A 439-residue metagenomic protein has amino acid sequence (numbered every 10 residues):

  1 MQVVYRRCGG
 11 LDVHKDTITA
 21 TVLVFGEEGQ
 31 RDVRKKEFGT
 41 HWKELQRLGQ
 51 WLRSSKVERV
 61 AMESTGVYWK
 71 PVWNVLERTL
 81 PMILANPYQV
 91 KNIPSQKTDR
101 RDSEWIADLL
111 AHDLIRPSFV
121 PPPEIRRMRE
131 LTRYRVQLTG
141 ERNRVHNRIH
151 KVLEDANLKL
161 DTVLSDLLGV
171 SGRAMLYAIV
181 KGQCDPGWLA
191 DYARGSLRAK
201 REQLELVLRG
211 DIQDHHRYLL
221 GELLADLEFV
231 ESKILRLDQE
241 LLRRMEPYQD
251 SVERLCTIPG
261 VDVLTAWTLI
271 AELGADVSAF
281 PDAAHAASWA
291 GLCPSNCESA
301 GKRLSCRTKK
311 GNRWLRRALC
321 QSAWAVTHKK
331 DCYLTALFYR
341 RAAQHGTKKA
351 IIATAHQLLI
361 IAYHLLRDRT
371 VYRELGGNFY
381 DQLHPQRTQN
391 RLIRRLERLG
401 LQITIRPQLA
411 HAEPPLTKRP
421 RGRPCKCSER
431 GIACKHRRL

Functional and structural regions predicted by a protein language model:
M1-L439: A detector of single, family-specific signature residues that are central to catalytic or substrate-handling motifs
